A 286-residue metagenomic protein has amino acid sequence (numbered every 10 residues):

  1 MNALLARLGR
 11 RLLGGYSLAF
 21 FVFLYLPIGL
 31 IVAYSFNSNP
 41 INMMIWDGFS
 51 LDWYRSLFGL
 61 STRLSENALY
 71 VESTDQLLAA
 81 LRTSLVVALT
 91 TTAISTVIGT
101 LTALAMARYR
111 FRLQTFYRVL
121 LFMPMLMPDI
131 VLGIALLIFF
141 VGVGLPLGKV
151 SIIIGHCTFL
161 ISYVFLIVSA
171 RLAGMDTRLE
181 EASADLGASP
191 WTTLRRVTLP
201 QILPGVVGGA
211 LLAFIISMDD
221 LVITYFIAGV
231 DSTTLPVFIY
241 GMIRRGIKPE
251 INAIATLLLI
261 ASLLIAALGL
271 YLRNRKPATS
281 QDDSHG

Functional and structural regions predicted by a protein language model:
M1-A33: N-terminal signal-anchor/first transmembrane alpha helix
M1-R7, V87-L121, I138, T177-R178 (+1 more regions): Transmembrane-helix boundary motif in ABC transporter permease subunits
N2-R7, L12-G15, S169-E180, A184 (+3 more regions): C-terminal transmembrane helix and the adjacent membrane-cytosol boundary/short C-terminal tail of inner/organellar
L4-G9, N39, W53-S65, M218-R275: Interhelical loop and adjacent transmembrane-helix boundary motif in polytopic membrane transport permeases
G15-Y16, V22-I28, M123, F165-V168 (+2 more regions): Transmembrane alpha-helices
L26-S73, Y225-V230, G286: Short membrane-interfacial helix/loop motifs at transmembrane-helix boundaries
L78, R82, V86-I98, T102 (+5 more regions): Hydrophobic alpha-helical transmembrane segments of multipass integral membrane proteins, especially permease/channel
R118-I152, Y163, P204-V207: Generic hydrophobic transmembrane alpha-helix motif, especially the helices
